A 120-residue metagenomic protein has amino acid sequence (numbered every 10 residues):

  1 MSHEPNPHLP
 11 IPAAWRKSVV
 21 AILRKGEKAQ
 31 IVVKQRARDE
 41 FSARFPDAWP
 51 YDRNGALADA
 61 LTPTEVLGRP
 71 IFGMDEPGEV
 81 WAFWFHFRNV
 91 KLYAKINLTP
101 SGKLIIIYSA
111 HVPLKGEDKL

Functional and structural regions predicted by a protein language model:
S2-P10, A14-P77: Compact soluble domain cores
F72-P100: Basic/aromatic recognition patch in beta-strand/loop cores that engages polyanionic ligands
K91-L120: Enriched for short, Lys/Arg-rich terminal
